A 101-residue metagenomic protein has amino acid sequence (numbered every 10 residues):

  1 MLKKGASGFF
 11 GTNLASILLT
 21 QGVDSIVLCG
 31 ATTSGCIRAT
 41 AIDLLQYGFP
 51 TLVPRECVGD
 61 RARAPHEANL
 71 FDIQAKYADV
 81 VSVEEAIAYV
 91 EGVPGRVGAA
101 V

Functional and structural regions predicted by a protein language model:
M1-V101: Active-site-adjacent betaalpha module
